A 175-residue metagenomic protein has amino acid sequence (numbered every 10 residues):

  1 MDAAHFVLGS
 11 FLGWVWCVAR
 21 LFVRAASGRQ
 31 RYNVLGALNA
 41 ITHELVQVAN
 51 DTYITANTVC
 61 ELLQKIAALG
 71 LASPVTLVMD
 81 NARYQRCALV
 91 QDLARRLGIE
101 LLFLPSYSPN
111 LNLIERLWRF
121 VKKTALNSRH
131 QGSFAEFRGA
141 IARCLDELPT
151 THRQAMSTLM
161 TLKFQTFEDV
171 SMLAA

Functional and structural regions predicted by a protein language model:
M1-A175: Short functional hotspots at interaction and active-site rims
